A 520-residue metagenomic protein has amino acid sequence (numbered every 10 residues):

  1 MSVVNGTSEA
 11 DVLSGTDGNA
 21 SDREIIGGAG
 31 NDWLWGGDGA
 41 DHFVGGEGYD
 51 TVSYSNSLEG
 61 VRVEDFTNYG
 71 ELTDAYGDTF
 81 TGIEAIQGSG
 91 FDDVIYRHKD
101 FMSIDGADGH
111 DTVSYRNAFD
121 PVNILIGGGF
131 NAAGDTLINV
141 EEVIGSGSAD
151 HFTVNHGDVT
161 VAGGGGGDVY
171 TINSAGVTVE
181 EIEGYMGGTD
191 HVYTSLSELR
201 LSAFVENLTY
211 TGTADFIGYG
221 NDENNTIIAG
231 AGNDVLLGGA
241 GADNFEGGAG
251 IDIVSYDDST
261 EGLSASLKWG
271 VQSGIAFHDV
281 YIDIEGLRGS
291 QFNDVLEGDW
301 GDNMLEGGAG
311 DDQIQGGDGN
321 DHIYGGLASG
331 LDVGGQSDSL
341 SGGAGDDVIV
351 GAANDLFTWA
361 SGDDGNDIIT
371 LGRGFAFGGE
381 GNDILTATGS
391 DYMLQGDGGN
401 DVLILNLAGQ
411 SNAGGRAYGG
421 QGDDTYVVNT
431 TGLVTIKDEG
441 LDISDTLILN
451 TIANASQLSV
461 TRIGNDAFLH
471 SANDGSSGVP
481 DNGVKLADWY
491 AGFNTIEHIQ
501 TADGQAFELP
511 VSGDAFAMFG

Functional and structural regions predicted by a protein language model:
M1-S2, A231: N-terminal targeting leader peptides, primarily classical Sec-type signal peptides for secretion
V4-T7: Boundary/junction segments of secreted and surface-exposed precursor proteins
A10-Q87, D92-N139, I144, A149-R200 (+4 more regions): Acidic, glycine-rich calcium-binding repeat modules characteristic of RTX/beta-roll and related beta-solenoid repeat
F204: Extended basic-aromatic, gly/pro-enriched interface segments that bind polyanionic ligands
T501-A502, A506-G520: Extracellular/surface-exposed low-complexity segments
